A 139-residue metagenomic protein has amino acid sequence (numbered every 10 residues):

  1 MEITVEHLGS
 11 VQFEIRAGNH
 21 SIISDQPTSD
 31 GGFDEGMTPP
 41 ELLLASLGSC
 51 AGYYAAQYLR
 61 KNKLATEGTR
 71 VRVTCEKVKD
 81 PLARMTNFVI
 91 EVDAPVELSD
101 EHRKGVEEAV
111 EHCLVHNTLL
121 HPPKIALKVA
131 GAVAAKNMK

Functional and structural regions predicted by a protein language model:
M1-A45, A55-K139: Extended beta-strand/beta-hairpin segments
